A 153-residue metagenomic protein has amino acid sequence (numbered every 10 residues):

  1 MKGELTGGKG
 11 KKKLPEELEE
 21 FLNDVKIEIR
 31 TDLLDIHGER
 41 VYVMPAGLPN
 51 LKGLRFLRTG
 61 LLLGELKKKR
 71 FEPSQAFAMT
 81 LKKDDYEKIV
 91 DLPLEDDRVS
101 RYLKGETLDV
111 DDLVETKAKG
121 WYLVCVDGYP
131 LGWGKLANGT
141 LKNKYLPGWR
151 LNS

Functional and structural regions predicted by a protein language model:
M1-S153: Polybasic, low-complexity RNA-engagement segments
